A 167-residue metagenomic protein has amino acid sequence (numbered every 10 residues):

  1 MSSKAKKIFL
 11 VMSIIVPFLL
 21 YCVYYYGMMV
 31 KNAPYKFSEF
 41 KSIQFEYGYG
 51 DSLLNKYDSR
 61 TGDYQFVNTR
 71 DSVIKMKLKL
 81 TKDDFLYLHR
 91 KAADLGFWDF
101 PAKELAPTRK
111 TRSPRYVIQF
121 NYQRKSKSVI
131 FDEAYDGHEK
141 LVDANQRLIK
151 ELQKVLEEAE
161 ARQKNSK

Functional and structural regions predicted by a protein language model:
S2-I14, L20-Y47, E104-K167: Short, well-ordered, aromatic-rich surface patches in folded extracellular/luminal domains
Y49-D99: Extracytoplasmic/periplasmic/luminal assembly and interaction segments in envelope/secretory/respiratory proteins
